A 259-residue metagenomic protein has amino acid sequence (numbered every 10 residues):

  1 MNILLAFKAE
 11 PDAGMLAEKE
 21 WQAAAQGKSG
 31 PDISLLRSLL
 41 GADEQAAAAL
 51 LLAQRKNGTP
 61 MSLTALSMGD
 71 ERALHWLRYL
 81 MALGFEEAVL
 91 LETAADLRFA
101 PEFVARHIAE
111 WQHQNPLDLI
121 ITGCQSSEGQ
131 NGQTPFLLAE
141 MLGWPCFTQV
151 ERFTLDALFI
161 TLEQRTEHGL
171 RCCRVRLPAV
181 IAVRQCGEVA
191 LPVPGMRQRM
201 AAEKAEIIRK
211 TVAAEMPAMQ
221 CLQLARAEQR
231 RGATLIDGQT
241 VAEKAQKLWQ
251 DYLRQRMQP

Functional and structural regions predicted by a protein language model:
M1-Q26: Positively charged, low-complexity intrinsically disordered leader regions
A6-K8, G30-A47: Short, glycine-rich nucleotide/cofactor-binding loops
M15-A17, T148-P259: Electrostatically charged, flexible surface regions
E44-K56: Histidine-anchored nucleotide/phosphate-binding helix
L63-D70, L90: Short internal beta-strands
W76-H107: A glycine-rich helix N-cap at a beta->alpha junction
Q112-D118: Glycine-rich phosphate-binding loop signature in dinucleotide/nucleotide-binding domains
G129-C146: Short Gly/Thr/Asp-enriched flexible loops that form oxyanion-binding sites at enzyme active sites
